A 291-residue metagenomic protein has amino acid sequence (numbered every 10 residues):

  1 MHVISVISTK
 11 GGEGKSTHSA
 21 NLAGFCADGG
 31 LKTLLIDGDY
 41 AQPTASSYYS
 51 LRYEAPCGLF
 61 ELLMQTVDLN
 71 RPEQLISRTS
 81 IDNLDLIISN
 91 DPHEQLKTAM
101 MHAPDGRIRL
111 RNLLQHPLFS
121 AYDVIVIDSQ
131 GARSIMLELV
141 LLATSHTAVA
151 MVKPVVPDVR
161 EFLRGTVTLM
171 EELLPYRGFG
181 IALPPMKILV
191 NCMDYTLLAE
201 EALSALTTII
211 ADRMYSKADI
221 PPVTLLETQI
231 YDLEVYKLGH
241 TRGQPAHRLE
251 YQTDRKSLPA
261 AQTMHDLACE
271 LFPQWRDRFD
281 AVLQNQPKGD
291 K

Functional and structural regions predicted by a protein language model:
M1-K291: P-loop NTP-binding core
